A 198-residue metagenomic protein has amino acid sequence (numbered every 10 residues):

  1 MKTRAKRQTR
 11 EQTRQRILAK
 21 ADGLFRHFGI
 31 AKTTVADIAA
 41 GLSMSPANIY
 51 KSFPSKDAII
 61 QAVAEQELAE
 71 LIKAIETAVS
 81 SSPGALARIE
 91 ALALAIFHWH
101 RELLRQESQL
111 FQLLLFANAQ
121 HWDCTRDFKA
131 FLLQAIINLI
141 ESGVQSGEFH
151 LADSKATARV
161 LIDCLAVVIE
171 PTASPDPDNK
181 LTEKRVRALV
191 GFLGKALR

Functional and structural regions predicted by a protein language model:
M1-Q12, S82: N-terminal intrinsically disordered/low-complexity leader segments
T13-A21, I38, V63-L71, I75 (+1 more regions): Generic hydrophobic, amphipathic alpha-helix propensity
R16, K20, L24-A58, A62: Helix-turn-helix
I30-A31, Q145, F149: Conserved hydrophobic residue
A62, K73-E102, A158-L161: Hydrophobic alpha-helical connector segments
A69-I72, A119-Q145, K155-R159, K184: Amphipathic alpha-helical packing segments from all-alpha helical-bundle domains
R88, H100-Q120, E170-A173: Amphipathic alpha-helical segments used for helix-helix packing
H98-E102, L133, N138, S142 (+3 more regions): Amphipathic C-terminal alpha-helical segment
